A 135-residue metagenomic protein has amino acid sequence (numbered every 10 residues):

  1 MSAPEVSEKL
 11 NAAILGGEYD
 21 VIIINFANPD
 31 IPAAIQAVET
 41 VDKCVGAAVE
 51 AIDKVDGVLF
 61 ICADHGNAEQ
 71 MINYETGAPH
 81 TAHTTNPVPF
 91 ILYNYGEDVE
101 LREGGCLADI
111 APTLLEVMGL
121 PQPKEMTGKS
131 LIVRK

Functional and structural regions predicted by a protein language model:
M1-K135: Feature captures the catalytic ectodomains and active-site-proximal regions of enzymes that hydrolyze or transfer
